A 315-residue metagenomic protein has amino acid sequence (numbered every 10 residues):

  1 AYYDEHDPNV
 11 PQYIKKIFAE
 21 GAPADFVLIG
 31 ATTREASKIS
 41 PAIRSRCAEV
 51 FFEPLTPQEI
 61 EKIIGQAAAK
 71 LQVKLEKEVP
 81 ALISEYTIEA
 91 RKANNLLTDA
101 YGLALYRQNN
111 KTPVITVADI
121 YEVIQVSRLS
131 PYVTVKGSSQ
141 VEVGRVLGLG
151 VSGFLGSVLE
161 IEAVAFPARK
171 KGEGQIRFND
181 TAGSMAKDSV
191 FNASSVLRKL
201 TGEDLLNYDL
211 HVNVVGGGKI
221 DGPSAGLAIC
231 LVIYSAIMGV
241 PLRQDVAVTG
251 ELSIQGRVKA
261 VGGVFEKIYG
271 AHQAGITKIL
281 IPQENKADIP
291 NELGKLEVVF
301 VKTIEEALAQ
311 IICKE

Functional and structural regions predicted by a protein language model:
A1-F26: Substrate-gripping "pore-loop 1 plus following alpha2 helix"
A24, I39-P54: A short helix-turn-beta junction within AAA+ P-loop NTPase domains corresponding to the substrate/partner-engaging
D25-T33: Structural recognition of the conserved hydrophobic beta-strand(s) that form the central parallel beta-sheet of P-loop
T33, A48-E61, F300-K302: Conserved AAA+ ATPase "SRH/arginine-finger" region at the nucleotide-binding site
S45-R46, V50, E59-K74, D99-L103: Conserved AAA+ ATPase "sensor/coupling" helix adjacent to the nucleotide-binding pocket
V79-K92, G218: A short helix-loop-helix "switch/interaction" segment in the helical subdomain of ASCE P-loop NTPases
T87-Y101, T112-A118: The conserved phosphate-sensing helix
Y132-L147, F154-E315: Peripheral, non-AAA+ core regions of ATP-driven protein-machinery
